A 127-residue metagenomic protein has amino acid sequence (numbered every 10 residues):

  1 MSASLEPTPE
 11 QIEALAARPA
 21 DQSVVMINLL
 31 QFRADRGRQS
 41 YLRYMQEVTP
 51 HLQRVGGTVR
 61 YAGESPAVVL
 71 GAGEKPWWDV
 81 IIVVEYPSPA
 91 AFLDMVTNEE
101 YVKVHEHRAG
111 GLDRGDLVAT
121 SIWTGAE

Functional and structural regions predicted by a protein language model:
M1-V80, P87-D94, S121-E127: Short S/T/G/P-rich N-terminal loop/turn motif that feeds into the first structured element of a domain
V83, A90-E127: Short, Lys/Arg-rich amphipathic alpha-helical interaction segments that bind nucleic acids or acidic protein surfaces
